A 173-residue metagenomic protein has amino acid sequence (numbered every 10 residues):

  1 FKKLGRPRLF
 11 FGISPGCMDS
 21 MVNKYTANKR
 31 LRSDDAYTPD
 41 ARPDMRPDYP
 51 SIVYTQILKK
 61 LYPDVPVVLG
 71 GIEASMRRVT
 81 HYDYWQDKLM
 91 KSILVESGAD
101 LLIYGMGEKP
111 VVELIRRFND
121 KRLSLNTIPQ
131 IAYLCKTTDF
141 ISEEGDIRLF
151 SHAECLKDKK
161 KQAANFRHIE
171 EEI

Functional and structural regions predicted by a protein language model:
F1-I173: Glycine-rich beta-alpha loop elements in corrinoid/cobalamin-binding modules across cobalamin-dependent enzymes
